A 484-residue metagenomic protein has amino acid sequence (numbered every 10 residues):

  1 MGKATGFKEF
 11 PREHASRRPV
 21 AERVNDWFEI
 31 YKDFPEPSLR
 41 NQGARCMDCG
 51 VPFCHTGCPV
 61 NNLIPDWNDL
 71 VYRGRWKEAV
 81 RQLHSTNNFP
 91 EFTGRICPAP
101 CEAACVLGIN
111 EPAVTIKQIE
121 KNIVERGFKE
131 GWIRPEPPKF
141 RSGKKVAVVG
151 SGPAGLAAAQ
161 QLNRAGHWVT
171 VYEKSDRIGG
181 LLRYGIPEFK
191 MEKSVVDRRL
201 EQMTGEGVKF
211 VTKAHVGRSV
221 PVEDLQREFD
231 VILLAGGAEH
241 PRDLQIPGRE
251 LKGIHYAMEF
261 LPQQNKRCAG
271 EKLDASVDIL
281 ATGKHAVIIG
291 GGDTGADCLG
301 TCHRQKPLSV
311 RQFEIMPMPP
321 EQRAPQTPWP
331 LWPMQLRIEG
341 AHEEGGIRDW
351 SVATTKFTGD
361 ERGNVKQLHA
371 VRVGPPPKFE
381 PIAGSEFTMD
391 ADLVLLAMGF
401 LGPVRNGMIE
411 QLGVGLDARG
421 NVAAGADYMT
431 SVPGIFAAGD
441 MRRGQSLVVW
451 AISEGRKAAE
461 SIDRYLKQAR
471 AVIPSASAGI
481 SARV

Functional and structural regions predicted by a protein language model:
A4-K32, N61-R73, E78-L83, I109 (+12 more regions): Beta1-alpha1 glycine-rich phosphate/pyrophosphate-binding loop at the start of Rossmann-like nucleotide-binding domains
R23-Q42, L63-R95, A99, N110-F140 (+1 more regions): Ferredoxin-type iron-sulfur electron-transfer modules in oxidoreductases and energy-metabolism complexes
C46-C54, C58, T93-C97, C101 (+1 more regions): Short cysteine clusters
F140, K145-V149, D197-I246, T355-A370 (+2 more regions): Feature captures the FAD/FMN-dependent oxidoreductase FAD-binding
R141-A154, T282-G292: Beta1/beta-strand and adjacent pyrophosphate-binding region of the FAD-binding site in flavoprotein oxidoreductases
E250-G283, P376-Q445: FAD-site-proximal beta/loop scaffold in flavoenzymes
I279-P319, F357, E361, K378-L393 (+5 more regions): Long hydrophobic segments that form regular secondary structure
G295-C298, A438-L466: A conserved FAD-binding loop/helix module that cradles the flavin
